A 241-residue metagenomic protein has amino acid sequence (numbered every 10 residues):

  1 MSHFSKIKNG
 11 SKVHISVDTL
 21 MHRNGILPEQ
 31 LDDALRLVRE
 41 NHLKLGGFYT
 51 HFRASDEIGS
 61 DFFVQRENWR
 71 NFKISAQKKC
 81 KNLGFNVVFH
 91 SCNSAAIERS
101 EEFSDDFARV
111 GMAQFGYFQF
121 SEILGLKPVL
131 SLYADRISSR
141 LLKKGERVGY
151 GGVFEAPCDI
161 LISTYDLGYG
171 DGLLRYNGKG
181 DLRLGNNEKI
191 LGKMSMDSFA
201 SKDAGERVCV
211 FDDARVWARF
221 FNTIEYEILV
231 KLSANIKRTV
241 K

Functional and structural regions predicted by a protein language model:
M1-H3, D18-L20, M112-F120, A214-V216: Short, acidic/turn-prone active-site loops that include or flank metal/cofactor- and phosphate-binding residues
M1-V88: Active-site-proximal beta-alpha core segment in soluble small-molecule metabolic enzymes
F4-G10, R99-D105, D203: Short loop/helix-cap segments at secondary-structure boundaries that form the rim of catalytic
V13, V17, G47-T50, F89-C92 (+3 more regions): General beta-strand structural signal in soluble alpha/beta enzymes
L20, R53, A95, A113 (+1 more regions): Catalytic metal-binding/acid-base residues of hydrolase active sites
G59-C158: Anionic-ligand-binding alpha/beta catalytic cores of soluble enzymes and soluble regulatory domains that recognize
L141-K241: C-terminal accessory subdomain/extension
